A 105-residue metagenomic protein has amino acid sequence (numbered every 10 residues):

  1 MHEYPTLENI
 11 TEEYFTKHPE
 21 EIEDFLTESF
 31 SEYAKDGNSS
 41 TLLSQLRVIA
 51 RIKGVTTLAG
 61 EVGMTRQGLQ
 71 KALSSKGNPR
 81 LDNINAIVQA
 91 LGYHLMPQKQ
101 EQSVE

Functional and structural regions predicted by a protein language model:
M1-S44: N-terminal flexible/basic segments that precede or flank functional cores
V48-Q70: Short alpha-helical DNA-recognition segment
I52, M96-E105: Short, charged recognition helix plus adjacent turn of helix-turn-helix-like nucleic-acid-binding domains
K76-G77: The DNA-recognition helices of helix-turn-helix-type DNA-binding domains
R80-Q98: DNA major-groove recognition helix of helix-turn-helix/homeodomain DNA-binding modules
